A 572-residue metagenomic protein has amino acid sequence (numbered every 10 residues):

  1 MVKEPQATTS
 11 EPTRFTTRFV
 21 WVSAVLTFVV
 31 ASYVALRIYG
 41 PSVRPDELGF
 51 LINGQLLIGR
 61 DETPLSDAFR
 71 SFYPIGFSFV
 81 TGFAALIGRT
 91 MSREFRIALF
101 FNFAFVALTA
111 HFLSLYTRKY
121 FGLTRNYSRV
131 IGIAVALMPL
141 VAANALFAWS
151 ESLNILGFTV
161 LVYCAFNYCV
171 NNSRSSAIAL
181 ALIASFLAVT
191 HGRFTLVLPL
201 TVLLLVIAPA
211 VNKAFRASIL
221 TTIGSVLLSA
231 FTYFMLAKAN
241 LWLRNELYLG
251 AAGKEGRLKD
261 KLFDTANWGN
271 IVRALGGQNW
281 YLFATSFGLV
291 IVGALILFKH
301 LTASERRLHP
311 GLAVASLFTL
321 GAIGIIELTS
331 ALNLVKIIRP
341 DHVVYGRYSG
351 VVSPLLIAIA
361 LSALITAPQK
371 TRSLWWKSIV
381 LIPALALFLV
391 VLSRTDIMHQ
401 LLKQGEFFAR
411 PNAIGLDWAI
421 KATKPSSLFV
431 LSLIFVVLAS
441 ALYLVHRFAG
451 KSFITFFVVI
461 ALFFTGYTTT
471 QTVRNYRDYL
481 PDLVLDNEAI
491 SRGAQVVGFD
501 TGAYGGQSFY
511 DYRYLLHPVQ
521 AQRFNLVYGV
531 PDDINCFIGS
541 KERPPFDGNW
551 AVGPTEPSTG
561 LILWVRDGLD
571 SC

Functional and structural regions predicted by a protein language model:
M1-V34, L220-V226, F298-L301, R307-T319 (+1 more regions): Start-transfer (signal-anchor) and selected internal transmembrane alpha helices of multi-pass inner/ER membrane
L36-P45, G59-G82, I87: Membrane-proximal lumenal/periplasmic loop motifs of glycosylation machinery
R44-P45, L140-N154, R193: Short acidic/glycine- and proline-prone juxtamembrane loop motifs at membrane-interface regions of multi-pass membrane
S71, I75, F79, R89-L108 (+2 more regions): Loop-to-helix entry region of an early transmembrane alpha helix in multi-pass inner-membrane enzymes
F100-G122, T159-L161: Transmembrane-helix motifs of polytopic, lipid-linked glycan transferases
F121, L161-A177: Membrane-interface transmembrane helices that cradle and orient dolichyl/undecaprenyl
I131-I133, S176-H191, V202-L203, G224-Y233: Membrane-interface alpha helices of multi-pass inner-membrane proteins
P199, R216-H300, T319-N333, L385-L401: Membrane-lumen/periplasm interface segments of specific transmembrane helices in polyprenyl phosphate-linked
